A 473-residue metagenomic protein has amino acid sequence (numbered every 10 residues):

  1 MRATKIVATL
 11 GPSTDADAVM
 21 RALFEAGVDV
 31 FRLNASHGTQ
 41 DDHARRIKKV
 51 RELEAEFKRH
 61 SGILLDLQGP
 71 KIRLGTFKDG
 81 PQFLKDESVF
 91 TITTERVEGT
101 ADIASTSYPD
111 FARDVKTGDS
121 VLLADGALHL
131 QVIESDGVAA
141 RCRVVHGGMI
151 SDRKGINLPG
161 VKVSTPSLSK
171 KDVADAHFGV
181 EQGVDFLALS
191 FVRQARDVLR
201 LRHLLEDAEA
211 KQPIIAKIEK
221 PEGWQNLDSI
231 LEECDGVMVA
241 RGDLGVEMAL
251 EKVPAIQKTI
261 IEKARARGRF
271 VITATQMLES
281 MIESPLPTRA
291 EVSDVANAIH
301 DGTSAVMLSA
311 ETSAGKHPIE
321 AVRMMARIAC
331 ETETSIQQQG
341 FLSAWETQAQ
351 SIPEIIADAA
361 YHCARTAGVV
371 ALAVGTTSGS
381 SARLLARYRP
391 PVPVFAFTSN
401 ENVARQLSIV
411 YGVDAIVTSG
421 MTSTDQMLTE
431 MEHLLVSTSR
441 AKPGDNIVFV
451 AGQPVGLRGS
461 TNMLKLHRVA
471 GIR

Functional and structural regions predicted by a protein language model:
M1-R473: Non-catalytic helical/linker scaffolds that mediate oligomerization, partner binding, and domain coupling around large
